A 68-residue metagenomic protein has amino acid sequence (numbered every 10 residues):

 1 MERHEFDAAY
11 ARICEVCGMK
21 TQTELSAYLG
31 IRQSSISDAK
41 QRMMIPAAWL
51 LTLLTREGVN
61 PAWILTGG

Functional and structural regions predicted by a protein language model:
M1-K20, E24: A short, Lys/Arg-rich alpha-helix, primarily the initiator
E15, A27, T55: Alpha-helical residues within the helix-turn-helix
E24, S35, W63: Residues in the helix-turn-helix
L29-I45: Recognition helix of helix-turn-helix/homeodomain-like DNA-binding domains that insert into the DNA major groove
S37-D38, L51, L65: Key DNA-contacting residues within the recognition helix of helix-turn-helix
Q41-R56: Short, basic-rich loop-to-helix N-cap that marks the start of a DNA-contacting helix
G58-G68: Short C-terminal boundary/hinge segments that cap the last helix of small helical domains
